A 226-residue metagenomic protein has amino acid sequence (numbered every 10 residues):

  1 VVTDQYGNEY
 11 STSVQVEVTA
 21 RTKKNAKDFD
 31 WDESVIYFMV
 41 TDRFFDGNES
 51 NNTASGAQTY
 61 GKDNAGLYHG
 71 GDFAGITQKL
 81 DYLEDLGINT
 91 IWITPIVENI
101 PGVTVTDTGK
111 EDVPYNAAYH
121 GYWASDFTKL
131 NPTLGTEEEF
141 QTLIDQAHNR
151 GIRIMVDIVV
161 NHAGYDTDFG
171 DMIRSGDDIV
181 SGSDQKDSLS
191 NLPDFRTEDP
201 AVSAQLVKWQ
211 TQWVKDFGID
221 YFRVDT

Functional and structural regions predicted by a protein language model:
V2-D4: Conserved structural position at the C-terminal beta-strand of extracellular beta-sandwich adhesion modules
Y6-N8: Solvent-exposed strand-loop boundary residues in beta-sheet-rich modules
Y10-K27: C-terminal edge beta-strand
S34, F44-F217, Y221: Substrate-binding/active-site clefts of carbohydrate-active enzymes
